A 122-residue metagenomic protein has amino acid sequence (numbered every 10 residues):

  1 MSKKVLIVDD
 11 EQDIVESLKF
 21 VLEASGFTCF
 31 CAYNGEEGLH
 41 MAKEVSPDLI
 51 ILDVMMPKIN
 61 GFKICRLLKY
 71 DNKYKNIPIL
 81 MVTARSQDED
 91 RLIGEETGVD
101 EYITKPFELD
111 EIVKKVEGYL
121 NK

Functional and structural regions predicted by a protein language model:
Q12-F30, Y119: Two-component/phosphorelay signaling modules centered on CheY-like receiver
V15, M56-P57, K75, Q87: The feature encodes the CheY-like receiver
A32-E36, L109: Conserved Asp/Asn-Gly motif in the active-site loop of CheY-like receiver
V45-I51: Active-site beta3 strand of CheY-like receiver
F107-V116: C-terminal output helix
